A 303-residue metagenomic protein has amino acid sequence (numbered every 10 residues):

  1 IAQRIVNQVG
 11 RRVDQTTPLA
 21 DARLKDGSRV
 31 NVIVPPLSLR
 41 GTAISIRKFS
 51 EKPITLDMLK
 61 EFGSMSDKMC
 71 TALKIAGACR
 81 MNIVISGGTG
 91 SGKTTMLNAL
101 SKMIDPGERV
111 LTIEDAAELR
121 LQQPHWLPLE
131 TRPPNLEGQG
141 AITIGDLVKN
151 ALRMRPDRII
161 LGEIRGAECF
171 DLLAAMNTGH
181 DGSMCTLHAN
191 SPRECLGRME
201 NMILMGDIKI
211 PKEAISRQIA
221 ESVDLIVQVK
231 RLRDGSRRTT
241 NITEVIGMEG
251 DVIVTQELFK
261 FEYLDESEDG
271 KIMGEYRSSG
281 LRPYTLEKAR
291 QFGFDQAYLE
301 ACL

Functional and structural regions predicted by a protein language model:
I1-C79: P-loop NTP-binding catalytic core
Q8, F49-I54, K60, E114-A116 (+7 more regions): Residue-level signal for pocket-adjacent positions within structured domains
L24-D26, V34-P36, I46-K48, G87 (+3 more regions): Flexible glycine-/small-residue-rich
S38, K52, P134-N135, M248 (+1 more regions): Active-site/binding-pocket entry motifs
C70, K74-S86, T95, A99-S222 (+1 more regions): Switch/coupling sub-region of P-loop NTPases
G92: Conserved glycine(s) of the Walker
A214-G250: Phosphate-binding/switch region of NTP-binding enzymes
G235-L303: NTP-binding/hydrolysis catalytic cores, primarily Walker-type P-loop NTPases
